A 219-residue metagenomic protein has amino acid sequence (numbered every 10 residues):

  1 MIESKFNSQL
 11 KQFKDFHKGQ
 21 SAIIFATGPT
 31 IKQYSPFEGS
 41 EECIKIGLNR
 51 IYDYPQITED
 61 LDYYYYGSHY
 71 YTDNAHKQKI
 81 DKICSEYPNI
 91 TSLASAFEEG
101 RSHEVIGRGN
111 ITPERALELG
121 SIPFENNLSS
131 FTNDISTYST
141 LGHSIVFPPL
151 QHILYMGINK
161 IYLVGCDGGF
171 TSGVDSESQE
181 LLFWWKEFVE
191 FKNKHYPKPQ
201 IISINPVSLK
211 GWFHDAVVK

Functional and structural regions predicted by a protein language model:
M1-K219: Metal-ion/cofactor- or nucleotide/acyl-coenzyme-handling active-site neighborhoods
